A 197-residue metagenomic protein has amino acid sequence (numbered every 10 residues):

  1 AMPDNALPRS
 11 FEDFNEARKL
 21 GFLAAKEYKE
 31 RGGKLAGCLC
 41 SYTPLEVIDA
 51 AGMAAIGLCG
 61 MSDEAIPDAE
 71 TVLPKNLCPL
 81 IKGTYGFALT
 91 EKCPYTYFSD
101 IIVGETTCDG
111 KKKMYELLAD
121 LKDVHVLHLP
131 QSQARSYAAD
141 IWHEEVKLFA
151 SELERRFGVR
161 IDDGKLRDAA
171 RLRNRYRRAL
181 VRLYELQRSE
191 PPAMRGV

Functional and structural regions predicted by a protein language model:
M2-K34, K147, S151-V197: A charged, amphipathic alpha-helical module
L35-C38, Y42-K92, D100, T107 (+1 more regions): An N-terminal, globular interaction/scaffold subdomain
G37-C38, A55-G57, I102-G104, H125-H128 (+1 more regions): A structural signal for short, well-ordered beta-strand segments and their strand-loop junctions that often border
C40, I141, K165: Catalytic cores of large soluble enzymes that bind and process phosphate-bearing ligands
T71, K75, S136, D140 (+2 more regions): Charge-dense, low-complexity intrinsically disordered segments
Y85-R155: Acidic/His-rich segments in extracytoplasmic proteins that coordinate ligands and/or metal ions
